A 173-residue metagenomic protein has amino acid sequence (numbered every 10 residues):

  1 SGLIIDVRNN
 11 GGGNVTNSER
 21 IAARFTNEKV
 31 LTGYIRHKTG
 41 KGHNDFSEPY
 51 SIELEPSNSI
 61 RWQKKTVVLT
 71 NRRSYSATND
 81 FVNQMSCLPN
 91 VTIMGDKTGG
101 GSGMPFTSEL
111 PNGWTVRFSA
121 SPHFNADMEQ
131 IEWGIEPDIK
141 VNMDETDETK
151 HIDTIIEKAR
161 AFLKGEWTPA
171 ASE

Functional and structural regions predicted by a protein language model:
S1, A23-V30, S86-N90, R160-T168: Sec-exported extracytoplasmic/periplasmic mature domains
S1-G12, V68-L69: Short acidic catalytic loops
I5, F25, T66, M85 (+2 more regions): Terminal peptide-recognition signature
G12-K65, F124, Q130-I131: Gly/Ser/Thr-rich loop/hinge elements
S18-A22, T66, T78-V82, I152-R160: Extracytoplasmic/secreted envelope proteins and their assembly/folding machinery, especially bacterial periplasmic
K65-C87, T92-G99: Extended C-terminal subregions enriched in glycine
S86, I93-P111, V116-F118, P122-F124 (+1 more regions): C-terminal soluble interaction/assembly domains
I135-E173: Low-complexity, Gly/Ser/Thr/Pro-rich intrinsically disordered linker/tail segments
